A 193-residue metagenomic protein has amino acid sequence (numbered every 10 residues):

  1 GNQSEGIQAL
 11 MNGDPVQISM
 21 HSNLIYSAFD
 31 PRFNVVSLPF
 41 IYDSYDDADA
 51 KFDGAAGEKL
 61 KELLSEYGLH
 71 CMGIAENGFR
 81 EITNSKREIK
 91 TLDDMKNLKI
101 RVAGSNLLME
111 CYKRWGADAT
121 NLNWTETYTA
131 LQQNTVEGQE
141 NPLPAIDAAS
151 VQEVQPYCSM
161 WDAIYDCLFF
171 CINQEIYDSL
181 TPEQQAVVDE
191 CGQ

Functional and structural regions predicted by a protein language model:
G1-D46, A56, L64-Q193: N-terminal secretory/targeting leader peptides
